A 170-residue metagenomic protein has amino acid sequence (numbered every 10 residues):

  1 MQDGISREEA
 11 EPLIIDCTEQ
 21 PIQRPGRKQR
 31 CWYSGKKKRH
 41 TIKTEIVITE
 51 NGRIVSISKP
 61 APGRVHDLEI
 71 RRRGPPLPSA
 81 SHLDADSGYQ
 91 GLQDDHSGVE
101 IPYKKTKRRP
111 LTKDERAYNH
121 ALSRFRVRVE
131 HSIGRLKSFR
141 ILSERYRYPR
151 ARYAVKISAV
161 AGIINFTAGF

Functional and structural regions predicted by a protein language model:
M1-F170: Short, well-ordered secondary-structure "scaffold" segments embedded in the functional core of diverse domains
